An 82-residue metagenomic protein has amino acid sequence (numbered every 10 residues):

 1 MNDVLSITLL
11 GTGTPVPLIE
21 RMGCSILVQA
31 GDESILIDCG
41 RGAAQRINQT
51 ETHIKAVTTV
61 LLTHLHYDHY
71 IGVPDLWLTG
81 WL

Functional and structural regions predicted by a protein language model:
N2-T50: Conserved beta-strand hairpin/beta-sheet module of binuclear metal-dependent hydrolase folds, prominently
E33, R41-L82: Active-site metal-binding motif and surrounding structural segment of the metallo-beta-lactamase
